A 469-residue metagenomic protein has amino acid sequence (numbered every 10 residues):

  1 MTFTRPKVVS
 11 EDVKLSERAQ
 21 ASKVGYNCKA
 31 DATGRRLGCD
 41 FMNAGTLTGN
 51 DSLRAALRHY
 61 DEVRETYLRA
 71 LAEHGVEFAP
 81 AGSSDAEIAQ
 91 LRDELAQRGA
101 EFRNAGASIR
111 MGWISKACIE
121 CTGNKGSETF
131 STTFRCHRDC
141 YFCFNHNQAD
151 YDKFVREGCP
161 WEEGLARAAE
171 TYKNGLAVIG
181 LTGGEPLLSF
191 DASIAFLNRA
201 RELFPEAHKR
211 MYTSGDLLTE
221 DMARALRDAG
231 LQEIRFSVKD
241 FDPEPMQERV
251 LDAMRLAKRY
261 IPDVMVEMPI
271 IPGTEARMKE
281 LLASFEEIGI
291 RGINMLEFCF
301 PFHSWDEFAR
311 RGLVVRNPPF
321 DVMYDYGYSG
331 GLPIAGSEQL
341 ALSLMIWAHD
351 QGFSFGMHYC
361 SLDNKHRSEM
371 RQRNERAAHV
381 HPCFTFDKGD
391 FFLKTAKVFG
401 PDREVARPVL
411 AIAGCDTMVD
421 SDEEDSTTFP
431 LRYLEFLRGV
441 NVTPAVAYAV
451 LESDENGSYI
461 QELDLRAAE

Functional and structural regions predicted by a protein language model:
C39-E73: Intrinsically disordered, low-structural-confidence terminal and linker regions
E65-F130, N147-D152: N-terminal [4Fe-4S]-dependent radical SAM core
F134-N147: Local cysteine-cluster metal-coordination motifs and their immediate loop/turn environment, predominantly Fe-S cluster
N147-P160, N174-S189, L203-L218, A229-V250 (+2 more regions): Core AdoMet radical
I194-P205, R227, M254-R259, M345-D350: Surface-exposed amphipathic alpha-helices with a cationic face
E248-G336, L342-S368: Conserved C-terminal portion of the radical SAM core fold that forms the substrate/S-adenosylmethionine-binding
P333, S337-V409: Internal helical hairpin/lid segments
R407-E469: C-terminal functional modules
